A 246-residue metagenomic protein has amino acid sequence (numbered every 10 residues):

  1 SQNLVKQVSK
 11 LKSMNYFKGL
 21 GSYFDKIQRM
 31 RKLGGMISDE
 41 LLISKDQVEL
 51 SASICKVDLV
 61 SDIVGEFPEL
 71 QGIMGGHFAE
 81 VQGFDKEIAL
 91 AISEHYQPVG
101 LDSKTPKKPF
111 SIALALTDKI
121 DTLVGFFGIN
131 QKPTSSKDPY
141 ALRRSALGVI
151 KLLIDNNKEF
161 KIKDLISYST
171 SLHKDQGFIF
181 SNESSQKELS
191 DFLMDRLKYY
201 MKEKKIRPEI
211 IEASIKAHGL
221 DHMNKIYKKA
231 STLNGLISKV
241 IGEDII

Functional and structural regions predicted by a protein language model:
S1-I246: Amphipathic alpha-helical "coupling" segments that flank catalytic cores
